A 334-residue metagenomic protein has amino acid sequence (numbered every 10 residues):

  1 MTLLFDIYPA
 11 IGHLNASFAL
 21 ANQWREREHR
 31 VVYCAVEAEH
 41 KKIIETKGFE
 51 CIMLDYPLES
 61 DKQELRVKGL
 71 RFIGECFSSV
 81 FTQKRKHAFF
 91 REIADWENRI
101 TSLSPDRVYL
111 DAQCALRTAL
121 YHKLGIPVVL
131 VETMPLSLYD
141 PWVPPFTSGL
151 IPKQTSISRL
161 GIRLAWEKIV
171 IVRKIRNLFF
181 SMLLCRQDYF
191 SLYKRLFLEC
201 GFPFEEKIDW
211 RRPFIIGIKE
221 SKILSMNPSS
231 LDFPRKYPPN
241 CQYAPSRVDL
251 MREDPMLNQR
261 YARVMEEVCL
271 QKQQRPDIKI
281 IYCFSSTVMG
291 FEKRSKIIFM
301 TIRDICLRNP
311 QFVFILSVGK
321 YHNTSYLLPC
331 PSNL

Functional and structural regions predicted by a protein language model:
M1-L14, E37: Nucleotide-activated donor-dependent transferases that construct or modify glycoconjugates
L14-W24, E39-H40: Short amphipathic alpha-helix
Y33-S78: Conserved nucleotide-sugar phosphate-binding/catalytic loop shared by glycosyltransferases and other
L65-T118, H122, K168-I215: Conserved nucleotide-sugar donor-binding subdomain of glycosyltransferases
K86-W166, S225, S229-D232: Conserved nucleotide-sugar donor-interacting segment of glycosyltransferase catalytic cores, predominantly GT-B
S191-A244, L250: Long, low-complexity segments enriched in small/aliphatic residues
F233-L327: Conserved catalytic-core segment of nucleotide-activated headgroup transferases in glycan assembly
S332-L334: Active-site donor-binding acidic/aromatic loop of nucleotide-activated sugar and phosphosugar transferases involved
